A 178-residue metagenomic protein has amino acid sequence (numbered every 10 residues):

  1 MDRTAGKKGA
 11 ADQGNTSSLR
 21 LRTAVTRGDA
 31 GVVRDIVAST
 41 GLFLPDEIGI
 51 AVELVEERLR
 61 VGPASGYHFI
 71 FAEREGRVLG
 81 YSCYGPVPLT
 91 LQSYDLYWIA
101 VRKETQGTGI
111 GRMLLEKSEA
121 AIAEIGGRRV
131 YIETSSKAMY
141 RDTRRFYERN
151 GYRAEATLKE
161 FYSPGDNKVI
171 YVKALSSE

Functional and structural regions predicted by a protein language model:
M1-G28, S177-E178: Conserved N-terminal entry element of GNAT/NAT acetyltransferase domains
L19, T23-Y97, R102-E104, R112-K117 (+4 more regions): Acetyl-CoA-dependent GNAT
V55, A123, Y140, P164-D166: Short secondary-structure boundary/hinge segments and terminal tails
A100, S136-A138: Active-site-proximal loop/turn and secondary-structure-junction residues that shape catalytic pockets, frequently
G109: Conserved G/P- and acidic residue-centered "switch" motifs that form tight phosphate/ATP-binding loops in soluble
I122-S135: Conserved GNAT acetyl-CoA-binding A-motif
E133-S136, E148-V169: Conserved catalytic-core motifs of GNAT/GCN5-like acyltransferases
T143: Helix-turn-helix
